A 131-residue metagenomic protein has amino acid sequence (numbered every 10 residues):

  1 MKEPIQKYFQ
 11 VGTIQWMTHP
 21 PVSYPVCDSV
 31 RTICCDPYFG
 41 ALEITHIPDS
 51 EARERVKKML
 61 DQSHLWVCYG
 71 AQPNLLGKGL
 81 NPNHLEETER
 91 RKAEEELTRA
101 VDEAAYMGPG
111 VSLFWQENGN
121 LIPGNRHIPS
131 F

Functional and structural regions predicted by a protein language model:
K2-E3, N83-F131: Active-site acidic/histidine proton-transfer and metal-coordination neighborhood in alpha/beta enzyme cores
K2-Y8, C27-P37, D49-N74, V101-G108: Acidic (Asp/Glu)-rich catalytic clusters
Y8-V26, L80-E94, I128-F131: Active-site mouth loops of central-metabolism enzymes
T13, L42-I44, F114: Conserved beta-strand positions
W16-P20, Y69-N74, E117-N118: Short glycine-enriched loops at secondary-structure junctions
T18-Y24, E43-R55, N120-P123: Acidic-and-aromatic substrate-binding clefts and catalytic sites of carbohydrate-active enzymes
P37-L42, G77-E86: Glycine-/proline-rich flexible loop or hinge segments
L42-I44, G70-P73, E95-R99: Short, surface-exposed, polar/charged, turn-prone segments marking secondary-structure boundaries
